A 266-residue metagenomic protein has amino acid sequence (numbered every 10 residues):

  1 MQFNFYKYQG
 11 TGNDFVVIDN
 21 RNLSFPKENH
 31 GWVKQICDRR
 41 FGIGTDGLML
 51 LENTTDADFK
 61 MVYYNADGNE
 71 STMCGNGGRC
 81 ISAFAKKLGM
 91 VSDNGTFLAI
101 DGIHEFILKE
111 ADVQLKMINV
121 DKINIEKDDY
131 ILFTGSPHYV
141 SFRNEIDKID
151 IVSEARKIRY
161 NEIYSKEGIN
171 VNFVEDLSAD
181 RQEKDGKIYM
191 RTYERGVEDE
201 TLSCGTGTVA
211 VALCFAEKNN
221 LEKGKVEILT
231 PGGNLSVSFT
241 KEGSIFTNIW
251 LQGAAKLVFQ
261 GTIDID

Functional and structural regions predicted by a protein language model:
M1-E110, V140-D266: A glycine-rich beta-to-alpha transition motif near the start of alpha/beta enzyme domains, typified by
F5-K7, D128-L132: Short, flexible, solvent-exposed loop/turn segments with mixed acidic/basic and small polar residues
I100-N124, L132: Extended Lys/Arg-rich, glycine-bearing segments that form polyanion-binding/interaction patches within enzyme domains
L115-D128, I149, S153-I158: Active-site glycine-rich loop that binds ribose-phosphate moieties when present
